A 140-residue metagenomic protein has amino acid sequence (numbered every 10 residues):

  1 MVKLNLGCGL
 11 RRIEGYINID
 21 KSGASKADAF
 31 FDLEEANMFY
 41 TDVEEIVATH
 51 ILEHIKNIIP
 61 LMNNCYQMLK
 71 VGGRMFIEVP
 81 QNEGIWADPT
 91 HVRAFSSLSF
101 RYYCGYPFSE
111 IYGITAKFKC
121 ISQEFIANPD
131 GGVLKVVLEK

Functional and structural regions predicted by a protein language model:
M1-E83: Conserved SAM-binding loop
K56-Y66, K70, R74-K140: S-adenosyl-L-methionine-dependent methyltransferase catalytic module, highlighting the catalytic core
